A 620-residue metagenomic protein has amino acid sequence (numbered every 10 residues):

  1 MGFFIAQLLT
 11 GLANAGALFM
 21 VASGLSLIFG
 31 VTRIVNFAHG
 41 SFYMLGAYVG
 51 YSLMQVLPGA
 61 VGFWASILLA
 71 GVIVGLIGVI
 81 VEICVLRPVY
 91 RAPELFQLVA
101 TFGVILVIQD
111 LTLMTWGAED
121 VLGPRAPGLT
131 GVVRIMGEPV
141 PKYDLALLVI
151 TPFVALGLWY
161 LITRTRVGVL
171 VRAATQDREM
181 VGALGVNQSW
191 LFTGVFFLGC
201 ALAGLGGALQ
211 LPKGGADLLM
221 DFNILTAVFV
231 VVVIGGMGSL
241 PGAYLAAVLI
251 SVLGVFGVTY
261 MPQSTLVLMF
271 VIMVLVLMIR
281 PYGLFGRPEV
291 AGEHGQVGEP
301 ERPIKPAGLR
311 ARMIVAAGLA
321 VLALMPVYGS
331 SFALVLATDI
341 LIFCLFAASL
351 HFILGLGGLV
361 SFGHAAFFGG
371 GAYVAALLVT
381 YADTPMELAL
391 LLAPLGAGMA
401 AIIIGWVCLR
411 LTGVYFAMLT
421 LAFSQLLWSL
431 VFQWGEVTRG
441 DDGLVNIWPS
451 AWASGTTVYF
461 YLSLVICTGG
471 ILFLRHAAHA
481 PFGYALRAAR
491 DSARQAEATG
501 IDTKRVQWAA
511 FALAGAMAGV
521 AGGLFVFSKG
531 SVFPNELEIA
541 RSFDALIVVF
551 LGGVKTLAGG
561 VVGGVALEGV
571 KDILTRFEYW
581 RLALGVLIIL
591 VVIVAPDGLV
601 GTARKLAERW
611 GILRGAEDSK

Functional and structural regions predicted by a protein language model:
M1-M20, V49, A60-I67, A92-Q97 (+8 more regions): Membrane-interfacial amphipathic/re-entrant helices at transmembrane-helix boundaries
F3, V21, A100, T115 (+8 more regions): Cytosolic-side transmembrane-helix boundaries in multi-pass membrane proteins
F3-Q55, I80-F96, W190, F229-L240 (+7 more regions): Single transmembrane alpha-helix segments in multi-pass membrane proteins
A15, P139-D217, A243-L245, K305 (+1 more regions): Helix-loop-helix "hairpin" substructures at the membrane interface of multi-pass membrane proteins
L18-G24, G59-V72, T193-M273, M278-I279 (+5 more regions): Transmembrane alpha-helical segments in multi-pass inner-membrane proteins
G59-V104, L111, L245-I250, L277-P281 (+2 more regions): Alpha-helical transmembrane segments within multi-pass membrane transporters and channels
V72-I77, L148-L158, M273, L277 (+3 more regions): Hydrophobic core of alpha-helical transmembrane segments in multi-pass integral membrane proteins
V89, E94-R164, L191, Q263 (+3 more regions): Transmembrane helix-bundle core of multi-pass membrane transporters and related energy-transducing complexes
